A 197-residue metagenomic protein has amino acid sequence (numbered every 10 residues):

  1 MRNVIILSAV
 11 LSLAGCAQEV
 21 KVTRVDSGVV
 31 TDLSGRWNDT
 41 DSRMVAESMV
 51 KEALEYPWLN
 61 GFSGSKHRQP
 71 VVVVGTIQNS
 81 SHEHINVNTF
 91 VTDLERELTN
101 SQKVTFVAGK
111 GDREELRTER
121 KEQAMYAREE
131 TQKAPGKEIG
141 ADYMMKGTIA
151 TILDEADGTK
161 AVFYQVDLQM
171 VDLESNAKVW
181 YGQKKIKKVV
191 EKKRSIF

Functional and structural regions predicted by a protein language model:
M1-C16: Sec-dependent bacterial lipoprotein signal peptides
S12-R36, I196-F197: Bacterial Sec signal peptide processing site at the extreme N-terminus
A17-V22, D142-V190, R194: Amphipathic beta-strand/beta-sheet edge segments enriched in Tyr/Trp
T31-T40, I77-H84: Second-shell loop/turn segments in exported
N38-V50: Phosphate/oxyanion-binding active-site loops and adjacent basic polyanion-contact surfaces
E47-S48, E52-Y126, S175-Y181: N-terminal segment of the mature soluble domain
S48-A53, V71-I77, Y126-E155: A short, hydrophobic beta-strand-centered structural micro-motif
